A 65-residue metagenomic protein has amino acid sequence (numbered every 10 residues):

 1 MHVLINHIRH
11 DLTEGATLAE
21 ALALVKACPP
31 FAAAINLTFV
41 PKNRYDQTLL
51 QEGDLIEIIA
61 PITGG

Functional and structural regions predicted by a protein language model:
M1-G64: Ubiquitin-like/PB1-type beta-grasp interaction modules and other compact soluble beta-rich domains
